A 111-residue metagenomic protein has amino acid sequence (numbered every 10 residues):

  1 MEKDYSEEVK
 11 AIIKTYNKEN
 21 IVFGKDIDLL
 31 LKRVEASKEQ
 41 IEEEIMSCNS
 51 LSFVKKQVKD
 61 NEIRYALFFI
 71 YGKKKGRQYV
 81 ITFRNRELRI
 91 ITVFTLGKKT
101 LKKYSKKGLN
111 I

Functional and structural regions predicted by a protein language model:
M1-I111: Ribonuclease/tRNase effector modules and their secretory precursors
